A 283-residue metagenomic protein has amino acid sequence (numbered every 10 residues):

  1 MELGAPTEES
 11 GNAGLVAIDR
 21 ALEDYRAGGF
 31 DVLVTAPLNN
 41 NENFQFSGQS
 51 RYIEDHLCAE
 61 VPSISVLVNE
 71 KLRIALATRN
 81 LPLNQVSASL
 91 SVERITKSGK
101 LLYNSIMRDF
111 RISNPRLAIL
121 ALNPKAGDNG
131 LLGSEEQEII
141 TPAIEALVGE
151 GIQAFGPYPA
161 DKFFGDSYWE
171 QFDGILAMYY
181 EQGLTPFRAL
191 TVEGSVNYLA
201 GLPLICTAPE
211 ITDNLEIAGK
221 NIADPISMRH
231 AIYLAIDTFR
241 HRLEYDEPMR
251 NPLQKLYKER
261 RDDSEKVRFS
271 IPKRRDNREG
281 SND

Functional and structural regions predicted by a protein language model:
M1-Q49, E93, K97-M178, Q182-A189 (+4 more regions): Contiguous, glycine/small-aliphatic-enriched amphipathic segments in soluble metabolic enzymes
S50-P62: A glycine-rich helix N-cap at a beta->alpha junction
E60-I74, A200-E216: Short, flexible loop segments at boundaries between secondary-structure elements
L67-K97: Ligand-binding beta-strand-loop-alpha-helix segment within the catalytic cores of soluble metabolic enzymes
K71-L72, N80-P82, L122-P124, E210-T212: Short connector loops/turns at beta-strand edges and beta->alpha or beta->beta junctions
